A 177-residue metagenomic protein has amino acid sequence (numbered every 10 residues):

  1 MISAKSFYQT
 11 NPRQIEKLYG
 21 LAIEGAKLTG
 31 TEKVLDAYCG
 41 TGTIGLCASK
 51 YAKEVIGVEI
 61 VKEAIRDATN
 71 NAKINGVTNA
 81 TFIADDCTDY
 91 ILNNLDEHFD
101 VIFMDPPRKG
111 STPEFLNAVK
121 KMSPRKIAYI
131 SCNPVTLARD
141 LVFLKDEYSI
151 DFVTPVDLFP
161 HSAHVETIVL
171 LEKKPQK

Functional and structural regions predicted by a protein language model:
M1-K177: Rossmann-like S-adenosyl-L-methionine
